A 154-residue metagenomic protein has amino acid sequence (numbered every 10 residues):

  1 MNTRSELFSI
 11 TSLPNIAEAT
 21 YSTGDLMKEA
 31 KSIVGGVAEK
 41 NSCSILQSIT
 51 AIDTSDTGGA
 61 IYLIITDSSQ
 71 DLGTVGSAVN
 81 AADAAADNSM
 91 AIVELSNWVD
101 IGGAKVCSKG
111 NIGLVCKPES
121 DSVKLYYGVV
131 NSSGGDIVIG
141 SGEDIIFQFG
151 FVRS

Functional and structural regions predicted by a protein language model:
M1-S154: Surface-exposed, low-hydrophobicity beta-strand/loop segments enriched in small/polar/acidic residues
